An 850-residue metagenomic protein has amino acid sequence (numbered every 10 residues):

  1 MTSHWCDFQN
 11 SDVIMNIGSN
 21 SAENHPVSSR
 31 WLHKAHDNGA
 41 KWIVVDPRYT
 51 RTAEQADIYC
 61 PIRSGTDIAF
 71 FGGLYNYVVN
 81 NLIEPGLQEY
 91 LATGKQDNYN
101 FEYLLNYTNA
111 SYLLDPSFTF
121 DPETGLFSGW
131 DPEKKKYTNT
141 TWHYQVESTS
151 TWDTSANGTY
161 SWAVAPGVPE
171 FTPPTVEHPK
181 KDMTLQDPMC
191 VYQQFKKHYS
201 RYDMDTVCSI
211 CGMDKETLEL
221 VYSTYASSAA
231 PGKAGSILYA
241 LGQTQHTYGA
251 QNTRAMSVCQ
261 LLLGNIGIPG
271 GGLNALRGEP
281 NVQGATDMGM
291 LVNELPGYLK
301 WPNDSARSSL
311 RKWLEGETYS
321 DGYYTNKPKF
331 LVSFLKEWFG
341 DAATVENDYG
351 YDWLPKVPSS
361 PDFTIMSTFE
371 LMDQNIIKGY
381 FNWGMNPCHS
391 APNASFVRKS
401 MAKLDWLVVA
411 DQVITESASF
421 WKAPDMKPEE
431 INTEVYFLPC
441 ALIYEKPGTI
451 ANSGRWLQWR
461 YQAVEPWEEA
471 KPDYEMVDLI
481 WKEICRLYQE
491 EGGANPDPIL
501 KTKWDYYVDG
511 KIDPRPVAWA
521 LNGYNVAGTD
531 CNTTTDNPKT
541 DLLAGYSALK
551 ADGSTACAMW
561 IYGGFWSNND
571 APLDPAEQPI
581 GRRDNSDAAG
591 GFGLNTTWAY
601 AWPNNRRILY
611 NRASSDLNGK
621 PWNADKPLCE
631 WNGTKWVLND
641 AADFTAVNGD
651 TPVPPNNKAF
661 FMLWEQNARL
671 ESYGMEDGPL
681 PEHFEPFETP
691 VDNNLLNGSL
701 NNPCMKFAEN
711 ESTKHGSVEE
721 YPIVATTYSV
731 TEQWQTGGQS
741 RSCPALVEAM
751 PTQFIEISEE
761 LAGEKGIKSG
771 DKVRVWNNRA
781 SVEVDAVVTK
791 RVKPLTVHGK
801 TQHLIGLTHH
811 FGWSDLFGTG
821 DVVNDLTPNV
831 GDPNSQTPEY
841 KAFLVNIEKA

Functional and structural regions predicted by a protein language model:
M1-H33, N38-A40, A163-P179, V191-Q194 (+3 more regions): Extended redox/cofactor-interaction regions of prokaryotic respiratory oxidoreductases
V45-R51, Q412-E416: Short, polar loop motifs at secondary-structure junctions
A53-E54, I58-A229, Y319, V477 (+1 more regions): Long, well-ordered, tryptophan-enriched scaffold segments
E54-P61, A418-F420, P439, W456-P466 (+1 more regions): Short beta-alpha connecting loops at secondary-structure transitions that line or flank enzyme active sites
P85-A92, G232-S236, G267-L276, E490-I499: Flexible, glycine/charged-enriched surface loops at secondary-structure junctions
T206-M213, Y239-T247, L276-P280, G384-H389 (+1 more regions): Conserved short loop/turn motifs at secondary-structure junctions
D405, V409-T415, F420-W421, E465-W481 (+1 more regions): Phosphate/diphosphate-binding loops
E475-D530, K620, K626-W631, D640-V653 (+4 more regions): Long, contiguous, secondary-structure-rich segments that constitute the structural scaffold of globular domains
